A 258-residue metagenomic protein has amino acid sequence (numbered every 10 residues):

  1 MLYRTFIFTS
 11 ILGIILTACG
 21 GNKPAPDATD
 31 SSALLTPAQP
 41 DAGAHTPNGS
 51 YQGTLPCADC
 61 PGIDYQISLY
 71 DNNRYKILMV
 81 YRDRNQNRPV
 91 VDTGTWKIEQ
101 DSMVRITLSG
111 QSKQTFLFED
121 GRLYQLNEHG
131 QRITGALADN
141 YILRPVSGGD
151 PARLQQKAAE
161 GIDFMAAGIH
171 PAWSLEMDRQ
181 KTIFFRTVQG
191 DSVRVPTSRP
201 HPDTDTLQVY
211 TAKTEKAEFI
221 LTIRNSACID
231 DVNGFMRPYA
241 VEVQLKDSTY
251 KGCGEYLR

Functional and structural regions predicted by a protein language model:
M1-I7: Bacterial N-terminal signal peptides that target proteins for export
I15-A18: C-terminal motif of bacterial Sec signal peptides marking the signal peptidase cleavage site
G20-V91, I106-G161, R258: Lipid interaction determinants
G53, Y75-M79, I98, M103-L108 (+6 more regions): Short hydrophobic/aromatic-rich beta-strand segments that constitute the beta-sheet cores of beta-sandwich/beta-barrel
I67-Y75, E99-S102, L117-Q125, E176-T182 (+2 more regions): Short, solvent-exposed coil/turn segments at beta-strand boundaries
V80-N127, V193-R224: Contiguous, well-ordered beta-strand patches that form the walls/edges of small beta-barrel/beta-sandwich domains
L123-A136, I229-M236, A240-T249: Short, exposed beta-strand-loop hairpins at the edges of beta-sheets in extracellular/periplasmic proteins
D150-E218, T222-C228, N233-G234, P238 (+2 more regions): Disulfide-stabilized extracellular ectodomains of secreted/luminal proteins, especially beta-rich
